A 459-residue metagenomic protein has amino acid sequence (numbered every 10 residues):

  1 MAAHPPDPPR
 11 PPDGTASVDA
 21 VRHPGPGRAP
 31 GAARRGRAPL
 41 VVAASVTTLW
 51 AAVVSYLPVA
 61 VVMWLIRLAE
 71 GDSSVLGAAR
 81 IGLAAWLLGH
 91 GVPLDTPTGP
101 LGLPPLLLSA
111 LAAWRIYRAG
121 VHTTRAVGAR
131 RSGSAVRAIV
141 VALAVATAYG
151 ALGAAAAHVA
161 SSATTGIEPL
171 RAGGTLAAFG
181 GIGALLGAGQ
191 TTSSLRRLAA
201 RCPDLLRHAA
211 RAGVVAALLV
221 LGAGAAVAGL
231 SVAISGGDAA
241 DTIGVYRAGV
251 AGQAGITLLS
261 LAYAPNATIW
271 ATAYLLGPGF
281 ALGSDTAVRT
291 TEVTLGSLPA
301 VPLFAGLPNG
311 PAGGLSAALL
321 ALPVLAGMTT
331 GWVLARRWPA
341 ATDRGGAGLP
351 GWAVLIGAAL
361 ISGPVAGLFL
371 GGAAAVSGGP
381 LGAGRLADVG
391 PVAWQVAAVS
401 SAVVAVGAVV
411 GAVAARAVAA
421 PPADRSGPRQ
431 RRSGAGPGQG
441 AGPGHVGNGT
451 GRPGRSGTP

Functional and structural regions predicted by a protein language model:
A3-P12, A16, H23-W114, V159-A160 (+4 more regions): Long, glycine/tryptophan/cysteine-rich extracytoplasmic
A3-T15, T124-I167, L298-A318, T342-G382: Hydrophobic alpha-helical transmembrane segments of integral membrane proteins
D7, G36-V61, R130-A142, E168-G174 (+3 more regions): Alpha-helical transmembrane segments and their helix-start/interface "positive-inside/aromatic belt" motifs in integral
G31-A44, A113-A138, H158, I182-G213 (+3 more regions): Cytoplasmic membrane-interface segments at the C-terminal ends of transmembrane helices
L40, A44, T48-Y56, A60 (+14 more regions): Alpha-helical transmembrane spans of integral membrane proteins, capturing the lipid-embedded, hydrophobic core of TM
V54-S55, V59, M63, G120 (+10 more regions): Ligand/cofactor-recognition surfaces for anionic moieties
V59-R67, A144, L152-A157, A223-I234 (+3 more regions): C-terminal TM-helix exit segments that contain a strictly Trp-centered aromatic cap at the helix terminus
V127-L221, A225-A254: Membrane-interface helix-loop-helix junctions at boundaries between adjacent transmembrane segments
